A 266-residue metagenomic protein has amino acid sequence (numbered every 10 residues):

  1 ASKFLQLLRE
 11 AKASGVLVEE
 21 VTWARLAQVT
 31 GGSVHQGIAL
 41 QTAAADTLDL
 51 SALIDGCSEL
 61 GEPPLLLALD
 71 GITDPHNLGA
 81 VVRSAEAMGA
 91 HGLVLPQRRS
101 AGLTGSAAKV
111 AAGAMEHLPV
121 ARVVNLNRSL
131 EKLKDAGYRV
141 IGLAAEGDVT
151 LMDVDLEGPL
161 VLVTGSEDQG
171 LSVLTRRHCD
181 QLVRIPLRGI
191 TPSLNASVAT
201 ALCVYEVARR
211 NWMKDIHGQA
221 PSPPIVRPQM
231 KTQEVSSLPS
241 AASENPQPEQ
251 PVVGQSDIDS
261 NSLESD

Functional and structural regions predicted by a protein language model:
A1-A13, E59-G147: RNA substrate-binding interface of SAM-dependent RNA methyltransferases
A1-D55, A220-D266: N-terminal positively charged helical leader segments and presequences
A24-V29, D46-L48, L126-S129, V149 (+1 more regions): A short acidic, often aromatic-flanked loop/helix-cap motif at beta-alpha or helix-coil junctions that lines enzyme
G31, G79, G105-S106, E131-L133 (+2 more regions): Short, well-ordered secondary-structure micro-motifs
H35-I38, K109-A114, E157-V161: Short, hinge-like loop/turn segments at secondary-structure boundaries
K109-A112, R176-V226: Structured adenosyl-cofactor binding patch, chiefly the S-adenosyl-L-methionine
I141-I190, N195: Active-site/ligand-binding-proximal alpha/beta "capping" segment
